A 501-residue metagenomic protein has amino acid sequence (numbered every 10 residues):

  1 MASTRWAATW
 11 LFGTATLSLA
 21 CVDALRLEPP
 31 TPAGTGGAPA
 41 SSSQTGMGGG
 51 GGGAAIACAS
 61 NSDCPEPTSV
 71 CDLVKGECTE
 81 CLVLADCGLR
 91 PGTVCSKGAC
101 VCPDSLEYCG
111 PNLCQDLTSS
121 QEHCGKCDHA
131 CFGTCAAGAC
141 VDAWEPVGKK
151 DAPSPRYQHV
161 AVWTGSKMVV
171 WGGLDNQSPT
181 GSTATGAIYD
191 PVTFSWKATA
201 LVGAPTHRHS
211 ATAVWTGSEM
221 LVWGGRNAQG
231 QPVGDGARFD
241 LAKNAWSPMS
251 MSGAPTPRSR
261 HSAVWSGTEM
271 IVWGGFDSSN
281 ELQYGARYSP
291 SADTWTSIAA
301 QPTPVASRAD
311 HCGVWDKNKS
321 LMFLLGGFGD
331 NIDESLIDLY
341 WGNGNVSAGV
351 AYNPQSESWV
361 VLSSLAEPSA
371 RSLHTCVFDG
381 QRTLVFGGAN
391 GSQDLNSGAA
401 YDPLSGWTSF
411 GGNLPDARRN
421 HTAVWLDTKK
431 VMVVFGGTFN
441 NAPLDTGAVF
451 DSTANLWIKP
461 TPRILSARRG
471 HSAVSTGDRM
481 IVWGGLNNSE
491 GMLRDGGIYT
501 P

Functional and structural regions predicted by a protein language model:
M1-L19: Sec-dependent bacterial lipoprotein signal peptides
S18-L73, D86: Ser/Thr-rich, Pro/Gly/Ala-heavy low-complexity intrinsically disordered linkers and tails of secreted extracellular
L25, A139-P501: Kelch-like beta-propeller repeat domains
G37, G49-G53, G125, H421 (+1 more regions): Glycine-centered small-residue motifs that form tight turns and secondary-structure capping sites at repeat-unit
G53-A57, E77-V83, A99-S105, D116-S119 (+2 more regions): Short domain-boundary/entry signatures in modular proteins, especially in secreted/extracellular architectures
A57-T68, L82-G92, C102-D104, K126-C131: Disulfide-braced loops of extracellular cysteine-rich modules
V70-T79, G92-V101, G110-Q115, H123-K126 (+1 more regions): Short, disulfide-bonded extracellular cysteine-rich repeat modules
S119-H123, A417: Short, solvent-exposed linear patches
